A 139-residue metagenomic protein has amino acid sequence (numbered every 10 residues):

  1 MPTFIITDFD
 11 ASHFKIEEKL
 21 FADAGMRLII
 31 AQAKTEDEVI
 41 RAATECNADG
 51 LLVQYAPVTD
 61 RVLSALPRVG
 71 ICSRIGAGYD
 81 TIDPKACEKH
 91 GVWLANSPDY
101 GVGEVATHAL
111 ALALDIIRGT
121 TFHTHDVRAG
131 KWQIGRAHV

Functional and structural regions predicted by a protein language model:
M1-A48: N-terminal glycine-/charge-rich "phosphate-binding" loop or analogous flexible N-terminal tail
I30-T35, V53-Y55, D126-R136: Short gly/ser/thr-rich secondary-structure transition/capping motifs
A31-Q32, Q54, I75-G76, V92-G103: Short beta->alpha connector loops at strand-helix junctions that form conserved, small/polar/Pro-enriched
T44-G50, L66-G70: Short acidic/histidine-rich motifs immediately flanking catalytic phosphotransfer sites in two-component signaling
P57-V69, D83-A86: Rossmann-fold NAD(P) dinucleotide-binding segment
D80-V92: Rossmann-fold NAD(P)-binding glycine/threonine-rich loop
H90, P98-H138: Phosphate-binding beta-alpha-beta segment of Rossmann-like dinucleotide-binding domains, i.e., the NAD(P)
